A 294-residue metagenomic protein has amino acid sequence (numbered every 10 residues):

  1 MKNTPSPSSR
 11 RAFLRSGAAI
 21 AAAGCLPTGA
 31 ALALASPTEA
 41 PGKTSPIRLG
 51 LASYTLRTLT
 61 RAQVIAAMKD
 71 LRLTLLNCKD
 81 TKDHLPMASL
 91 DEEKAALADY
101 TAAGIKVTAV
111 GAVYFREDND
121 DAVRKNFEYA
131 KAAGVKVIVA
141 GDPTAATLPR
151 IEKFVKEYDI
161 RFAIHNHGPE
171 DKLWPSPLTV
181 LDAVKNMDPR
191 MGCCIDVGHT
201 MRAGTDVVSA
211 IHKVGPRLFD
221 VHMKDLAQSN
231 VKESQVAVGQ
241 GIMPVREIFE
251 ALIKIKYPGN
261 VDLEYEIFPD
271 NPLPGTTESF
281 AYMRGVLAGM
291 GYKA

Functional and structural regions predicted by a protein language model:
K2-R48, T58-K69, Y129, W174-P177 (+2 more regions): Histidine-acidic metal/acid-base catalytic patches
I47-A52, L76-C78, V107-A112, I138-A140 (+4 more regions): Hydrophobic faces of well-ordered beta-strands that scaffold small-molecule active sites in alpha/beta enzyme cores
A52-L56, K79-T81, A112-F115, P143 (+4 more regions): Active-site beta-loop-alpha junctions enriched in small/polar residues
A52-T55, H84, N126, A210: Residues marking the start of alpha-helices
T74-R161, D171, H199: Structural motif corresponding to the early beta-alpha repeats
K82-H84, I164, S229-S234: A short acidic, helix-capping loop that chelates divalent metal ions and anchors anionic groups
V137, N166-E170, Q235: Surface-exposed cleft-lining segments at the edges of enzyme active sites
A163-K172, L181: Conserved anion-binding
